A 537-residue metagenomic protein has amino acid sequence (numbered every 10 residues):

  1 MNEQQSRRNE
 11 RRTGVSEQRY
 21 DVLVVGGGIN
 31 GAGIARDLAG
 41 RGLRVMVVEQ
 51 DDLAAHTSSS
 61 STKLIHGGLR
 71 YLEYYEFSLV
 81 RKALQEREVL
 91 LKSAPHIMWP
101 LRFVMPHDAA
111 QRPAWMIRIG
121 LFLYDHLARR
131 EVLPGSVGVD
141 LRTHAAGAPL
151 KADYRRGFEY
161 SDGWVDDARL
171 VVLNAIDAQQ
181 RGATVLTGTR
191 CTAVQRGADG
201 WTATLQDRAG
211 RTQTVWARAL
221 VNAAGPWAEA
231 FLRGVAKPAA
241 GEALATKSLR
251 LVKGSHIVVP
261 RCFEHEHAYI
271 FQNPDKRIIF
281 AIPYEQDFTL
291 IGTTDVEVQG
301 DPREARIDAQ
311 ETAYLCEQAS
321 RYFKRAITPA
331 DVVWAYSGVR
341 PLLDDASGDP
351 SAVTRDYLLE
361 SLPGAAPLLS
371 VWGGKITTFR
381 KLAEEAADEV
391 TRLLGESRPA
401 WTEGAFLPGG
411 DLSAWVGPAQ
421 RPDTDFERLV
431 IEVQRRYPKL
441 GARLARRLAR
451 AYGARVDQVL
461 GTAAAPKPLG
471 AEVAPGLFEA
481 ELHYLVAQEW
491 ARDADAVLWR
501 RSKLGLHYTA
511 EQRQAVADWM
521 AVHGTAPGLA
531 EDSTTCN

Functional and structural regions predicted by a protein language model:
M1-V22, D37-R41: Extreme N-terminal leader/targeting segments of oxidoreductases
V25, V215-G225: Short hydrophobic core segments
G27-G28, Q50: Glycine-rich Rossmann-fold phosphate-binding loop(s) that bind the pyrophosphate of adenine dinucleotide cofactors
A39-S59: Glycine-rich FAD pyrophosphate-binding loop
K63-G147: Dinucleotide-binding Rossmann-like beta1-alpha1 core, especially the glycine-rich loop that anchors the ADP
F158-R218: Helical element adjacent to the flavin cofactor pocket in flavoenzyme catalytic cores
S161, D167-R169, D177, L244-E264 (+9 more regions): C-terminal catalytic lobe of FAD-dependent flavoproteins
N222-A239: Flavin (primarily FAD) binding-site architecture
